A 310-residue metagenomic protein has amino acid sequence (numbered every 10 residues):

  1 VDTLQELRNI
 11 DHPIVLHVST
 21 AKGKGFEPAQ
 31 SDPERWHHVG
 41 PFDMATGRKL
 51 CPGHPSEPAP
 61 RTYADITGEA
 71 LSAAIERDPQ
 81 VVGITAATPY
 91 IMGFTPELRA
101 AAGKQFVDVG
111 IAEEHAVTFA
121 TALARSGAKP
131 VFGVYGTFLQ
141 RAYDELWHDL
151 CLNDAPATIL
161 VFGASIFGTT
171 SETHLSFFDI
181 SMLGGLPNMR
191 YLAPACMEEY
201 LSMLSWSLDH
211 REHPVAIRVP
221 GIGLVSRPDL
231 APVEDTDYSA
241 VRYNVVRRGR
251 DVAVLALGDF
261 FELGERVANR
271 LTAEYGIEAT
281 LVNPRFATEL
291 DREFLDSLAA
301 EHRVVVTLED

Functional and structural regions predicted by a protein language model:
V1-V215, G223-L224: Thiamine diphosphate
D2-I10, L71, E212, Y238-A240 (+1 more regions): Long hydrophobic segments that form regular secondary structure
D11, A124-R125, G249-D251, E301-R303: Short acidic/histidine-rich motifs immediately flanking catalytic phosphotransfer sites in two-component signaling
V82, K129, V252-A253, V304: Structural motif
A86, Y135, F162, P220 (+3 more regions): Cofactor-binding loop segments of dinucleotide-utilizing enzymes, especially the Rossmann-like FAD- and NAD(P)+-binding
P96-V109, V246, G264-V304: Generic long, charged, amphipathic alpha-helical segments
G223-N244: Aromatic-enriched
